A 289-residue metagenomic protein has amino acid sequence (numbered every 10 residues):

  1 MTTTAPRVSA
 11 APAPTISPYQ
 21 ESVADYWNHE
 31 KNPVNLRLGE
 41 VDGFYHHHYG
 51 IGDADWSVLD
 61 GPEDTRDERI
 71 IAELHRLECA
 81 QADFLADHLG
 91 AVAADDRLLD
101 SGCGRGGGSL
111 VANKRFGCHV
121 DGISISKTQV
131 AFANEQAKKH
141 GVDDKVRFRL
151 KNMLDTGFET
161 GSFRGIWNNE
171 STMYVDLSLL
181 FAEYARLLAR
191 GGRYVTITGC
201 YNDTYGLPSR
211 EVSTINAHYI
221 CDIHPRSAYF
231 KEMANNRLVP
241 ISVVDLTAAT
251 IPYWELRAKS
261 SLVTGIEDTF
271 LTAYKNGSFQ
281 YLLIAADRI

Functional and structural regions predicted by a protein language model:
T2-H46: N-terminal auxiliary segments of SAM/dcSAM-dependent transferases
D55-D60, H75-A94: Conserved alpha-helix/loop element of class I SAM-dependent methyltransferases that forms part of the SAM/SAH-binding
R97-L99, G108-D155: Class I SAM-dependent methyltransferase SAM/SAH-binding core
L154-I166: A short acidic, Gly/Pro-enriched loop at the edge of an enzyme's catalytic core that lines a small-molecule cofactor
S178-R193: A short glycine-rich, Lys/Arg-flanked "PGG" loop and its adjoining helix->strand segment in the class I
G199-I220: Short, glycine-/aromatic-enriched active-site segment of Class I SAM-dependent methyltransferases
C221-R237: Short alpha-helix
S242-V263: Conserved catalytic loop of SAM-dependent methyltransferase domains
